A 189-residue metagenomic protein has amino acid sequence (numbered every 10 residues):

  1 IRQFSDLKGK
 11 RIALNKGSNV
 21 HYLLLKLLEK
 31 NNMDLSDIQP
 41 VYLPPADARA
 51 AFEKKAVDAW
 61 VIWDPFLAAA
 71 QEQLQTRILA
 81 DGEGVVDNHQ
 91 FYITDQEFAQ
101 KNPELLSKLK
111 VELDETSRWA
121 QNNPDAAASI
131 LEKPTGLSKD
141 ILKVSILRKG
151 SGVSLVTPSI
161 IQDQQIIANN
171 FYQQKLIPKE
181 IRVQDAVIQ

Functional and structural regions predicted by a protein language model:
I1-Q71, D125, I161-I166: Bilobed "Venus flytrap"/periplasmic-binding protein-like clamshell domains and structurally analogous long
D6, G17, I38, D81 (+2 more regions): Residue-level detector of family-conserved "landmark" positions at structurally sensitive sites
V20-H21, I38-P40, N88, A99-N102 (+2 more regions): Short hydrophobic/aromatic-rich motifs at helix boundaries and adjacent loops
N32-D34, Q75, G136, K175-L176: Glycine-centered helix-boundary capping/hinge motifs
D37-L131: Pocket-lining segment of extracytoplasmic ligand-binding domains
Q100-P178: Secondary-structure end/capping motifs
Q173-Q189: C-terminal solvent-exposed extensions
